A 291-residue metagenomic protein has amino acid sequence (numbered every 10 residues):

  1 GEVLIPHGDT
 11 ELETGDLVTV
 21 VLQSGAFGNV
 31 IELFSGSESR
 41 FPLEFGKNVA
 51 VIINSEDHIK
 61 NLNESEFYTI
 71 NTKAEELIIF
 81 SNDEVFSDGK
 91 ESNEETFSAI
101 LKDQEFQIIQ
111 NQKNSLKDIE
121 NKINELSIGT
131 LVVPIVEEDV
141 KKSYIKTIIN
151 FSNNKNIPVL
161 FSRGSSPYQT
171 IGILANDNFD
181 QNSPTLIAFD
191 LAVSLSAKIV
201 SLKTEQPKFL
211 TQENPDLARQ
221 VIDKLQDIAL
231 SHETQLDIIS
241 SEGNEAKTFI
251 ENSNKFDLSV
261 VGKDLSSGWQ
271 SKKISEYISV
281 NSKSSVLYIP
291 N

Functional and structural regions predicted by a protein language model:
G1-K47, E213-I228: Cytosolic regulatory domains of K+ homeostasis systems
E2-L4, G36, K113-D118, G243-A246: Short acidic loop-to-helix transition motifs that present clustered carboxylates
E2-V3, E84, E137-E138, P167 (+2 more regions): A short, flexible beta-alpha/helix-coil linker loop
D9-N29, D118, K122-P167, F249-N291: Gly/Ser-rich helix-loop-strand patches that form or flank binding pockets for ribonucleotide-derived cofactors
E11-E13, A74-P158, R163, Q212-L236 (+2 more regions): Structured core of small recognition/catalytic domains
L22-F45, E56-E64, I148-G164, N182-L186: Short N-terminal or domain-adjacent regulatory/targeting segments
R40-E91, E95-S98, I171-D216, Q226-H232 (+3 more regions): Small/aliphatic-rich secondary-structure junction motif
S240-A246, G268-W269: Small/polar glycine-rich anion-binding or flexible loop at a beta-alpha turn
